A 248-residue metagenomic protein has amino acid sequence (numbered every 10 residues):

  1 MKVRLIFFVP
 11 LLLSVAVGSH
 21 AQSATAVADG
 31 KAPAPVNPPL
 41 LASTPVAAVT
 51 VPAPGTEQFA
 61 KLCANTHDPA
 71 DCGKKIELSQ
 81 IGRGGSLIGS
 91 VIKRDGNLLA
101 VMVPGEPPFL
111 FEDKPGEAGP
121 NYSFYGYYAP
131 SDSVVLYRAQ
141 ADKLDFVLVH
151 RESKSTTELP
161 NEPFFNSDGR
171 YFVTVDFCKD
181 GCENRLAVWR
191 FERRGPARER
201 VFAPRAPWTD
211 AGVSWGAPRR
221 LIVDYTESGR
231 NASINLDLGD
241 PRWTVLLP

Functional and structural regions predicted by a protein language model:
M1-L5: Positively charged n-region of N-terminal signal peptides that target proteins for export
I6-A16: Bacterial N-terminal signal peptides
S23-R138: Terminal domain-start segments
K75, G116-G126, E158-D168, R205-S214: Repeated scaffold domains used in trafficking and secretory/extracellular systems, primarily beta-propellers
G82-G84, V91-R94, Y125-D132, P163-T174 (+1 more regions): Blade-terminus and WD-like Trp-Asp/Gly-His loop motifs, strongest in beta-propeller folds
G96-G116, Q140-E158, R185-A203, N231-P248: Surface-exposed loop/turn elements that mediate protein-protein interactions on large endomembrane-trafficking
L136-A141, T174-D180, R185, V223-G229: Beta-strand C-termini and the immediately following turn/loop, strongest in propeller blades
F146-E183: Mid-length scaffold segments of soluble, non-membrane domains
